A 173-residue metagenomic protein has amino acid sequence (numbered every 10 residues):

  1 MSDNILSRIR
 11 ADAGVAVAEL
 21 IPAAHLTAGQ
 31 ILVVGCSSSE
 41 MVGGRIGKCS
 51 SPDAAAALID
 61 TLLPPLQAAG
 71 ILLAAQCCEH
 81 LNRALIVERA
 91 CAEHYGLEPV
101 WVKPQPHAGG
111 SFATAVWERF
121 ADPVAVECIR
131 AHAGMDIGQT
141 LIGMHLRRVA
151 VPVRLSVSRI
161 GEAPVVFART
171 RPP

Functional and structural regions predicted by a protein language model:
M1-L32, P52-P65: N-terminal glycine-/serine-/threonine-rich phosphate-binding loop
A18, P22-H25, L63-I71, W117-A125 (+1 more regions): Generic secondary-structure signature for well-ordered alpha-helical cores
A24-L26, A108, R154-R159: Solvent-exposed alpha-helices and their adjacent loops that cap or buttress functional pockets in soluble metabolic
L32-G35, V166: Structural motif
V34-S39, Q76: Glycine-rich beta-strand-to-loop/alpha-helix junction loops that act as flexible
I46-P52: Short glycine-enriched, charge-decorated loop/helix-capping segments at active-site entrances that position
A69-H132, G138: Ligand-binding beta-strand-loop-alpha-helix segment within the catalytic cores of soluble metabolic enzymes
T114, E118-P173: Glycine-rich, aromatic-bearing surface loops/beta-hairpins
